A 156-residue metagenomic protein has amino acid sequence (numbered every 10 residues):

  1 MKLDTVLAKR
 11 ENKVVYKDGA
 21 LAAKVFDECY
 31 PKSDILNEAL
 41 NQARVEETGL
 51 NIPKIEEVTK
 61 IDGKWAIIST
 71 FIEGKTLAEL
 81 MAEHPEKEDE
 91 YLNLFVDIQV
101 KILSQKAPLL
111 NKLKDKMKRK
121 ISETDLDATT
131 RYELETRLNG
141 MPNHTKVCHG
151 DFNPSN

Functional and structural regions predicted by a protein language model:
M1-K2: Juxta-kinase regulatory segment immediately upstream of eukaryotic protein kinase catalytic domains
V6-I35: ATP-binding glycine-rich loop module of kinase domains
K32-T48: The N-lobe alphaC helix and its flanking beta3-alphaC-beta4 segment of protein kinase-like domains, centered on
K54-W65: Short beta-strand micro-motifs within the conserved protein kinase catalytic domain, predominantly in the N-lobe
G63-T76: Conserved short submotifs of the Hanks-type protein kinase catalytic core that shape the nucleotide-binding pocket
K75-L113, R131: Conserved kinase catalytic-core helix
L103-D151: An alpha-helical support segment within catalytic cores of ATP-dependent transferases
N153-S155: Catalytic-loop Lys-Pro-X-Asn motif of eukaryotic-like protein kinases
